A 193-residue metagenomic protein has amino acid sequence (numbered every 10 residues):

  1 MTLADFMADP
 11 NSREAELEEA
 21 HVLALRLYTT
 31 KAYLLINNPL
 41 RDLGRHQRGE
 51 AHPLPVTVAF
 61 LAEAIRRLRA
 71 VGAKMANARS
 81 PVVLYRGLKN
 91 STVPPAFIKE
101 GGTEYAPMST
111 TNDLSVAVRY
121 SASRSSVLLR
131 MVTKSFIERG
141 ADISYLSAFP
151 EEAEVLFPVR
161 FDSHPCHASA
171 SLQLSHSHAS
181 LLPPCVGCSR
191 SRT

Functional and structural regions predicted by a protein language model:
M1-Y145: Internal glycine-rich, Lys/Arg-flanked active-site/core loops of soluble domains
D142-T193: Conserved NAD+-utilizing ADP-ribose enzyme module
